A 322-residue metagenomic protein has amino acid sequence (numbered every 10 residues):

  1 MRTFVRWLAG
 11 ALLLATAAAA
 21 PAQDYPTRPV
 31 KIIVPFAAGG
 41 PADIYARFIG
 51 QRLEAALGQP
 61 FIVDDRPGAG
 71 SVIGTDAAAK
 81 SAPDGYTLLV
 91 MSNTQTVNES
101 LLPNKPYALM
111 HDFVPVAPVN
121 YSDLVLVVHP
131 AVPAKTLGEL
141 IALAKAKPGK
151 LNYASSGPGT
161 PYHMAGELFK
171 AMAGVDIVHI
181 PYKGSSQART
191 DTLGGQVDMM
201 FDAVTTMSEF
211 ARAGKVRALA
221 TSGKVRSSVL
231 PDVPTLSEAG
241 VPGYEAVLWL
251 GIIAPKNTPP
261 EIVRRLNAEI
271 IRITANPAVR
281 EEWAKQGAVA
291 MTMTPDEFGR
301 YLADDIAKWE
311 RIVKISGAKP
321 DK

Functional and structural regions predicted by a protein language model:
M1-A11: Bacterial N-terminal signal peptides that target proteins for export
T16-A19: N-terminal signal peptide c-region/cleavage motif recognized by signal peptidases
A22-H111, K150-N152, G174-F201, T292-M293 (+1 more regions): N-terminal (or domain-start) structured segment
T27-P29, M172-A173, R212, T235-E238 (+1 more regions): An extracytoplasmic/periplasmic, membrane-proximal ligand-sensing/linker region
K80-G85, S100-Q187, L236, W249-E282: Hinge/capping helix and adjacent helix->loop/strand transition within the periplasmic-binding protein
V90-Q95, S155, S185, F201-M207 (+3 more regions): Beta->alpha turn/N-cap motifs
Q95-N104, H163, L168-M172, M199-V233: A ligand-binding cleft/hinge motif common to bilobed small-molecule-binding domains
Y121, K135, M207-A275, D304-A307 (+1 more regions): C-terminal lobe and pocket-closing loops of periplasmic/extracytoplasmic Venus-flytrap solute-binding proteins
